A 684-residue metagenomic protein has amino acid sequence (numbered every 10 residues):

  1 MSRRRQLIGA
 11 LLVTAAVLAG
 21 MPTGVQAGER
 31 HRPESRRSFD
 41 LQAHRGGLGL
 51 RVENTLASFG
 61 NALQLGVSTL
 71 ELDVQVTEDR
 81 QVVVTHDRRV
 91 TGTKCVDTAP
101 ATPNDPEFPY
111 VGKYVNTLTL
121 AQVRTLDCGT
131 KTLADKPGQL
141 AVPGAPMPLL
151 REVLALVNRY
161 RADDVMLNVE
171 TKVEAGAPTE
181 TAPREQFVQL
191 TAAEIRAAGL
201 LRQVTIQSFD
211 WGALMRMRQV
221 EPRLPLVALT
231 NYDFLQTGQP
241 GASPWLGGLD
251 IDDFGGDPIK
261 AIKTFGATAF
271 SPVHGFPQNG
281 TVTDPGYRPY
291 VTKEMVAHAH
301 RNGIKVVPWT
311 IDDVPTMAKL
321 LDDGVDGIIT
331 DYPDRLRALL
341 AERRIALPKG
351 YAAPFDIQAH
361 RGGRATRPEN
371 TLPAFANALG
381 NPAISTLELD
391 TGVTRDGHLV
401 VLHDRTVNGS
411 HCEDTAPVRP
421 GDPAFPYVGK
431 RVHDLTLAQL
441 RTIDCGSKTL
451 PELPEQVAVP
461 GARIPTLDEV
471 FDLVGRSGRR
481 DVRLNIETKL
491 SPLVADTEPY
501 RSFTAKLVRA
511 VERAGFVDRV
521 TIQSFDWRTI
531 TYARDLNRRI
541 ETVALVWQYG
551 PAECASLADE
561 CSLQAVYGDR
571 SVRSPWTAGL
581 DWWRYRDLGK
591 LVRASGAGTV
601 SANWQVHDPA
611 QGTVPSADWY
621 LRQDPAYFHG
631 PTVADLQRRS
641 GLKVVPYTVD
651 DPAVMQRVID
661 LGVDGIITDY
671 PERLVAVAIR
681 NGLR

Functional and structural regions predicted by a protein language model:
S2-A10, G20-R684: Phosphate-group recognition and catalysis centered on beta-loop-alpha active-site segments
